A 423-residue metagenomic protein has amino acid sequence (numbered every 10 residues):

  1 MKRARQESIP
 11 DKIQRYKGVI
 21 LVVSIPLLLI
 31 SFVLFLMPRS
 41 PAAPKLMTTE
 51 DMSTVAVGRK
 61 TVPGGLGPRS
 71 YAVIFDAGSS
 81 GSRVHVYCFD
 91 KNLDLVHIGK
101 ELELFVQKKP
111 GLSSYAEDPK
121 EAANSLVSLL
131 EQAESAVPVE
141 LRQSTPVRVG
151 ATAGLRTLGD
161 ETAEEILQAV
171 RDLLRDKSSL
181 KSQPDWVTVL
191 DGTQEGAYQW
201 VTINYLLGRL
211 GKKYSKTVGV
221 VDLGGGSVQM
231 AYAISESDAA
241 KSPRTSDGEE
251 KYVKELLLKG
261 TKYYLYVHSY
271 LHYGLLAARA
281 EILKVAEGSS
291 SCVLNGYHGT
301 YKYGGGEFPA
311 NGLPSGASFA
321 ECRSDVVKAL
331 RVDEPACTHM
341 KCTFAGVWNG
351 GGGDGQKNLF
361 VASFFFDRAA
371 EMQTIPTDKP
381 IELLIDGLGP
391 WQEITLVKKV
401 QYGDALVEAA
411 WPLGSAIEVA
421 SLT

Functional and structural regions predicted by a protein language model:
M1-I20, K45-D51: Short, low-complexity, Lys/Arg-enriched N-terminal segments of secretory-pathway carbohydrate enzymes
K2-I9, I13, A72, V86 (+4 more regions): Helical "lid/coupling" subdomains associated with nucleotide-phosphate turnover
Q6, P38-T54, V96-E101, V400: Interhelical loop segments of eukaryotic multi-pass membrane proteins
Q14-I25, R69-A72, E103, K216-V218: Transmembrane alpha-helices of multi-pass eukaryotic membrane proteins
L27-P41: Membrane-embedded alpha-helices of multi-pass membrane proteins, especially ion channels and transporters
E50-L66: N-terminal low-complexity, Pro/Thr/Ser-rich intrinsically disordered segments that act as propeptides or flexible
G67, F75-R83, V221-S227: A short acidic Gly-Thr/Ser loop motif
C88-H97, E140: Internal amphipathic alpha-helical repeat/solenoid segments
